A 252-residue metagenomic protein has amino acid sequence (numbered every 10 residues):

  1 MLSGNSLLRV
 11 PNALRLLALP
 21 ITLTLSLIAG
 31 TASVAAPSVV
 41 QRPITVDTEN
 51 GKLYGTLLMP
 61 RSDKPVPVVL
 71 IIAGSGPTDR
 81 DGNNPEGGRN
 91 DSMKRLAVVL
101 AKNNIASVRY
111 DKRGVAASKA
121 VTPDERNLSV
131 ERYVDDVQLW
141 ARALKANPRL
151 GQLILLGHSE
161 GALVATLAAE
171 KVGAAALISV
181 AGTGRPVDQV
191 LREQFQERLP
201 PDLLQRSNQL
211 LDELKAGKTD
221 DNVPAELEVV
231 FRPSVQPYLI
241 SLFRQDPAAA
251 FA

Functional and structural regions predicted by a protein language model:
R15-A29: Bacterial N-terminal signal peptides
A36-K64: N-terminal cap/lid segment of alpha/beta-hydrolase-fold proteins
D63-P65, V69-V99: Short, surface-exposed "cap/lid" segments of acyl-processing enzymes
S92, E125-A146: Alpha/beta-hydrolase active-site loop
S92-K119: Conserved alpha/beta-hydrolase
R142-L199: Primarily recognizes the serine-hydrolase "nucleophile elbow" in alpha/beta-hydrolase and SGNH/GDSL folds
A174-F231: Hydrolase active-site cap/lid region
V223-A252: Serine-hydrolase catalytic core
